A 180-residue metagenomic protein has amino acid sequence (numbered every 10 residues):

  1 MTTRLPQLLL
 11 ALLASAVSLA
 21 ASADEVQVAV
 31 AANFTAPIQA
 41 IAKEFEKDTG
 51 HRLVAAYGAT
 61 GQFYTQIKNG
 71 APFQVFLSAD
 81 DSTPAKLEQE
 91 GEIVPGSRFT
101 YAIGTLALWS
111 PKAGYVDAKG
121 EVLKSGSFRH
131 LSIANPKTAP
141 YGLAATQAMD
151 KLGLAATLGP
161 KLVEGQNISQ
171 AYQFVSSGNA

Functional and structural regions predicted by a protein language model:
M1-L9: Bacterial N-terminal signal peptides that target proteins for export
T2-T3, A14, G165: Well-ordered, non-transmembrane segments within structured domains
S15-S18, A23: N-terminal signal peptide c-region/cleavage motif recognized by signal peptidases
A23-Y57, G61-A71, S78-D81, A85-A180: Exported/periplasmic ABC-transporter solute-binding proteins
